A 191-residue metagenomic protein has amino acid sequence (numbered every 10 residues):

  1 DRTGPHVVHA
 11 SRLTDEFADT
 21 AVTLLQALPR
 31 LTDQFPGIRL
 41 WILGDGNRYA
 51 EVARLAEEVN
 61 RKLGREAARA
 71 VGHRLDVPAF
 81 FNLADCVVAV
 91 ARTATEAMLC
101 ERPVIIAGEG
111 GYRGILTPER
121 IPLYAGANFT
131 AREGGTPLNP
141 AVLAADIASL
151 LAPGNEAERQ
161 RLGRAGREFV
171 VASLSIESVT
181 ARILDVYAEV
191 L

Functional and structural regions predicted by a protein language model:
D1-A21, L25-P29, W41: Conserved donor-binding/catalytic core segment of Leloir-type glycosyltransferases
R39-V52: Glycosyltransferase donor-sugar binding loop
V52-R74: Nucleotide-activated donor-binding/catalytic signature segment of Leloir-type glycosyltransferases, i.e., the conserved
A70, D76-F80, L143: Acidic, amphipathic alpha-helical patches
A79-T95, R102-I105: Acidic donor-binding loop of glycosyltransferase active sites
V90-A91, E101, A107-P118: Nucleotide-sugar donor-binding loop of glycosyltransferases
G111-A152, R161: Change "using UDP/GDP/dTDP sugars" to "using nucleotide sugars
E158-S173, A181, D185: A short, well-ordered alpha-helix in the C-terminal region of glycosyltransferases
